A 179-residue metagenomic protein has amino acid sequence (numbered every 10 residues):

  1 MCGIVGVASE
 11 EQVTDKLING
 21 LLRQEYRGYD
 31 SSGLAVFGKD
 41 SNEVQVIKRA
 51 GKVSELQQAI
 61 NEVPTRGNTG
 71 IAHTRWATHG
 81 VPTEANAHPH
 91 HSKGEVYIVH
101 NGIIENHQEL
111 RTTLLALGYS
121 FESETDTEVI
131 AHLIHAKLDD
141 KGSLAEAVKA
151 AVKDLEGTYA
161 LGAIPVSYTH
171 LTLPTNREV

Functional and structural regions predicted by a protein language model:
M1-L171, R177: Conserved short alpha-helical segments that host acidic/polar catalytic motifs at enzyme active sites
